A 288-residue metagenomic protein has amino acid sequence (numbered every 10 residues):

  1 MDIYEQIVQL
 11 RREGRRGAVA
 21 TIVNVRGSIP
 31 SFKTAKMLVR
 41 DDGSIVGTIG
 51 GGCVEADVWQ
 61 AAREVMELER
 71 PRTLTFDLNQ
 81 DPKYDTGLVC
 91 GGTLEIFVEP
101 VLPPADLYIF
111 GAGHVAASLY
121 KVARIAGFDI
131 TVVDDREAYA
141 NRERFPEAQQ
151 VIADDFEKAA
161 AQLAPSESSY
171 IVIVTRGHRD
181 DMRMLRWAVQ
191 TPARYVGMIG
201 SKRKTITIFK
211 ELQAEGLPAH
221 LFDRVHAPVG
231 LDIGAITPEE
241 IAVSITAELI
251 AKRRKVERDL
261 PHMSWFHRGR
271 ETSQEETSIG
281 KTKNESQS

Functional and structural regions predicted by a protein language model:
M1-I152, L163-Y170, K204, K210-L212 (+1 more regions): Segments forming oxygen-rich coordination pockets for charged ligands
V122, R183-A188: A short acidic, amphipathic alpha-helical/loop segment
I130, I171, V196, F222-V225: Hydrophobic/aromatic residues located in beta-strands of well-ordered beta-sheets within soluble catalytic
D154-A159: Conserved SAM/SAH-binding loop
E167, A214-V225: Short acidic, glycine/proline-enriched helix-loop-strand junctions
Y170, T175, R186-E211: ADP-ribose/adenylate-binding Rossmann-like module
H178-D181: Beta-loop-alpha module in the N-terminal Rossmann-like domain of NAD(P)-dependent dehydrogenases, especially those
S201, H220-A251: Active-site capping/gating segments
